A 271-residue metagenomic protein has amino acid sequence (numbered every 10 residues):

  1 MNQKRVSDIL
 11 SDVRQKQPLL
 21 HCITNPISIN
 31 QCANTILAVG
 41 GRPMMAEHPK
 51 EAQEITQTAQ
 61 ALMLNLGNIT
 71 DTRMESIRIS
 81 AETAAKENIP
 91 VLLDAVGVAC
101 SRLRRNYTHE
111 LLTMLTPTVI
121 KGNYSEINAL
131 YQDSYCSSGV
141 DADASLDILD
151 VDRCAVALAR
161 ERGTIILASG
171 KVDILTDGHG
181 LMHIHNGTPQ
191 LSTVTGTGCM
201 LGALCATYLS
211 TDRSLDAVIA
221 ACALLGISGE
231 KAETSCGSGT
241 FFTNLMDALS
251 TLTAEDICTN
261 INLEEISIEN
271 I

Functional and structural regions predicted by a protein language model:
M1-M45: Glycine-rich phosphate/adenosyl-contacting loop at the front of the ribokinase-like
T35-E87, L93: Active-site cofactor/substrate anionic-group-binding motifs, chiefly glycine- and Lys/Arg-rich phosphate-binding loops
R73-G122: Glycine/small-residue-rich loop that forms an oxyanion/phosphate-binding "nest" at active or ligand-binding sites
L103-L181: Conserved phosphate/ATP/ADP-binding segment of small-molecule kinases
A129, T195-L225: Short, small-residue alpha-helix embedded
C154-A159, S214-S228, L245-M246: Short, well-structured alpha-helical segments that form the helix of a local strand-helix-strand
I184-T195: Short pre-catalytic strand/loop immediately N-terminal to key active-site residues, enriched for Gly-Thr
I227-I271: Charged C-terminal helix
